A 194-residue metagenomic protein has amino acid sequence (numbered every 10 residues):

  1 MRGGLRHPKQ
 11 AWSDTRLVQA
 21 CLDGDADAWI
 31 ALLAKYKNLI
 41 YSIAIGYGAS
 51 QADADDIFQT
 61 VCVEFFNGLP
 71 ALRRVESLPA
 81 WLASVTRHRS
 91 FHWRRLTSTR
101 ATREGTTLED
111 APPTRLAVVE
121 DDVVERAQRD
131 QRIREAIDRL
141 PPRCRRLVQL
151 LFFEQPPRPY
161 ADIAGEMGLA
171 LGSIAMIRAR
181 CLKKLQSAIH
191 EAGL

Functional and structural regions predicted by a protein language model:
R2-P8, L22-I30, Y41-T60, A71 (+2 more regions): Short, charged helix-capping/linker segments at alpha-helix termini
Q10-A11, R100-V123: Internal acidic/polar
R16-C21, R132-P141: Short amphipathic alpha-helical boundary/capping segments
L33, I137-D162: Short amphipathic alpha helix immediately N-terminal
K37, Y41, C62, R145 (+1 more regions): C-terminal flanking helix
D56-V63, E76-H88, M176: Structural recognition of an alpha-helix C-terminal capping motif at a helix-to-coil junction
P70-R74, S84-G105, R126: Arg/Lys-rich amphipathic alpha helix in sigma70-family domain 2
R87, F91, Y160-E191: DNA-recognition helix of helix-turn-helix
